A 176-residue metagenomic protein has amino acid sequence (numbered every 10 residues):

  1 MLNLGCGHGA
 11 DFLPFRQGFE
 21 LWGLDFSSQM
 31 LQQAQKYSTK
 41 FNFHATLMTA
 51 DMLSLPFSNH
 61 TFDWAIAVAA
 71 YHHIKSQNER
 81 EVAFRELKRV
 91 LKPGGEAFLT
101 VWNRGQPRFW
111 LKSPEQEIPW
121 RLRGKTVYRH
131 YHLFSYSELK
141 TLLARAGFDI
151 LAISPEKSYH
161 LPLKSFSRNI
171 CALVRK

Functional and structural regions predicted by a protein language model:
M1-N3, G7-S54, N78, V82-R85 (+1 more regions): Class I (Rossmann-like) S-adenosyl-L-methionine-dependent methyltransferase catalytic domain, capturing the SAM-binding
S28, N59, H72, S76: Active-site acidic-Proline motif in GNAT/NAT acetyltransferases
K36-T39, D63, A67: Short, amphipathic alpha-helix enriched in basic
L53-A65: A short acidic, Gly/Pro-enriched loop at the edge of an enzyme's catalytic core that lines a small-molecule cofactor
W64-N78: A short SAM/SAH-binding and catalytic strip from SAM-dependent methyltransferases
R89: Basic phosphate/pyrophosphate-binding loop/patch that engages nucleotide-derived ligands
